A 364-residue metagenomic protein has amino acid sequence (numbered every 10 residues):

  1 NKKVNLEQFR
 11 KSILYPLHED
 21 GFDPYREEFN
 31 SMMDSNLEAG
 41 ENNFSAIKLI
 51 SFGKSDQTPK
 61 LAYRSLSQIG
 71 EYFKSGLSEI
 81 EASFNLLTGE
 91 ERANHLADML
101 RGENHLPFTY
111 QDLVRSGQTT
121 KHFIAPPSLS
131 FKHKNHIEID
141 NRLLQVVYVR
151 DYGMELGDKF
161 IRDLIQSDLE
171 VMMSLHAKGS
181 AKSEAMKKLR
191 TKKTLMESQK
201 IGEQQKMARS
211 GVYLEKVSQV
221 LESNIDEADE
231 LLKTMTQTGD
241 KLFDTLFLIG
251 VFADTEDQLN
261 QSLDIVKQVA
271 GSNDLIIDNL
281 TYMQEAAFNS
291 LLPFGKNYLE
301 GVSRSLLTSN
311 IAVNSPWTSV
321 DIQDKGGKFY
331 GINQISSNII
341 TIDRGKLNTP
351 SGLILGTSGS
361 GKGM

Functional and structural regions predicted by a protein language model:
N1-P316: Extended, folded cores of ATP/NTP-driven motor/assembly subunits in large transport and secretion machines
S303-I332, S336: Pre-P-loop entry segment of helicase/translocase ATPase cores
K325-M364: Glycine-rich phosphate-binding loop of nucleotide-binding enzymes
